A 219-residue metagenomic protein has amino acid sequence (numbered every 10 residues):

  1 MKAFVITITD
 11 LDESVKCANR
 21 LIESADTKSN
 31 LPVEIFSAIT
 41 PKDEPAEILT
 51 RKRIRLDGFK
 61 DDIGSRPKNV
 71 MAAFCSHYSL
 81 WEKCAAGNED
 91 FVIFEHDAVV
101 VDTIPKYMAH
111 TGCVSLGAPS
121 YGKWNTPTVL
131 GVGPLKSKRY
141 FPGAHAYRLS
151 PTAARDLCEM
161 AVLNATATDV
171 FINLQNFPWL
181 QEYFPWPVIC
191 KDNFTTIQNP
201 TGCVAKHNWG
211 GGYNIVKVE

Functional and structural regions predicted by a protein language model:
M1-F94, A98-E219: An acidic/histidine-cluster motif and surrounding catalytic segment that typifies divalent-metal-assisted enzyme active
